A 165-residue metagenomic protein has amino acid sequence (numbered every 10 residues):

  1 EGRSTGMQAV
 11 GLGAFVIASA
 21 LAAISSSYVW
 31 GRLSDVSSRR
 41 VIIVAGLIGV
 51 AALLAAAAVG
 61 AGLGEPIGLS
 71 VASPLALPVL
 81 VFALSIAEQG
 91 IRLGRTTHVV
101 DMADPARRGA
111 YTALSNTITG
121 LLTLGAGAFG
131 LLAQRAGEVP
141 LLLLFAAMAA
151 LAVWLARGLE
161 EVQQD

Functional and structural regions predicted by a protein language model:
E1-L12: Short amphipathic helix-loop junctions that connect adjacent transmembrane helices in Major Facilitator Superfamily/SLC
A9-V10, P105-S115: Loop-to-transmembrane helix entry/capping segments in MFS-fold secondary transporters and related SLC/MFSD carriers
S25-R39, A133-Q134: Helix-to-loop junctions at the C-terminal end of transmembrane segments in multipass secondary transporters
D35-G49: Cytoplasmic membrane-interface "Motif A"-like loop-to-helix N-cap segments of 12-TM Major Facilitator Superfamily
I48-L69: C-terminal ends and interior cores of transmembrane alpha-helices in multi-pass membrane transporters/permeases
A56-G60, I91, L144-D165: Multi-pass alpha-helical transporter architecture, strongest for 12-TM Major Facilitator/SLC carriers used
G90-A103: Intracellular juxtamembrane helix-capping segments at the cytosolic ends of symmetry-related transmembrane helices
A133-A149: A membrane-interface helix-boundary motif in multi-pass transporters
